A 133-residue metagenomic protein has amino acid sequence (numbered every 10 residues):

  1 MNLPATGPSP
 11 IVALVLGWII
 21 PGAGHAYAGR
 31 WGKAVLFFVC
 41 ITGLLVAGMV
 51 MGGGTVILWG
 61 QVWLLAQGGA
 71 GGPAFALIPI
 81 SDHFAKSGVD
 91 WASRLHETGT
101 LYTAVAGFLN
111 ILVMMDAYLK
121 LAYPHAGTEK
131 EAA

Functional and structural regions predicted by a protein language model:
M1-L14, F37-A133: Transmembrane helix recognition focused on a "late"/terminal membrane span
G17-G22: Hydrophobic, membrane-inserted alpha-helices
A23-W31: Active-site beta-strand/loop microenvironment that shapes enzyme catalytic pockets
R30-F38: Alpha-helical transmembrane segments and their helix-start/interface "positive-inside/aromatic belt" motifs in integral
